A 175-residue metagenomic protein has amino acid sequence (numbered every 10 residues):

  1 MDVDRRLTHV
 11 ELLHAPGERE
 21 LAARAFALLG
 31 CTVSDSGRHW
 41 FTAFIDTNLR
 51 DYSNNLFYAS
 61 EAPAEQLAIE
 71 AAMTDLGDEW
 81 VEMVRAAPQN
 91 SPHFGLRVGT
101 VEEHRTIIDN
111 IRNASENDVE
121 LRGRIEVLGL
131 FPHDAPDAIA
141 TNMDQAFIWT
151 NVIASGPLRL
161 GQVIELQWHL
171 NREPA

Functional and structural regions predicted by a protein language model:
M1-Q66, G129-H133, I148: Core segments of cupin and vicinal oxygen chelate
M1-V3, D35-G37, A43-I45, D51-Y52 (+1 more regions): Vicinal oxygen chelate
R5-G17, A72-R112: Vicinal oxygen chelate
E11, E18-E20, D46, E61 (+8 more regions): Glutamate identity and glutamate-enriched acidic tracts
A22-L29, T106-S115: Short amphipathic alpha-helices in soluble, non-transmembrane regions that often serve as interface/regulatory elements
Y52-N55, A59-A72, G77, V81-A87 (+2 more regions): Extended charged low-complexity segments that act as oligomerization/scaffolding linkers
Y58-A59, G95, W149, Q167: Residues in well-ordered beta-strands of folded domains
